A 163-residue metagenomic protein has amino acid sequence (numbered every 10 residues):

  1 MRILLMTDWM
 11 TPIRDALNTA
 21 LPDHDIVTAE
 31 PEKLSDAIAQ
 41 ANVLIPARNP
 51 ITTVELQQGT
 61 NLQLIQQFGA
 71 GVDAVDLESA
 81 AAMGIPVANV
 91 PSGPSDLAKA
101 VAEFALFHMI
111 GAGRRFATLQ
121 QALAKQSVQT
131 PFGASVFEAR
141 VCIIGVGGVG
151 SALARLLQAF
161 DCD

Functional and structural regions predicted by a protein language model:
M1-A41, D161: N-terminal glycine-/charge-rich "phosphate-binding" loop or analogous flexible N-terminal tail
D8-T11, E30-E32, A47-I51, G69-V72 (+1 more regions): Short beta->alpha connector loops
H24-E30, I45-A47, Q121-Q129: Short gly/ser/thr-rich secondary-structure transition/capping motifs
L34, T52-E55, F132: Acidic, amphipathic alpha-helical patches
A37-I38, L56-G59, V136: A short, aliphatic-rich alpha-helical micro-motif
A39, A80-A82, A159: Residues at the C-terminal ends
V43-Q120: Phosphate/diphosphate ligand-binding glycine-rich loop within oxidoreductases
T130-D163: Rossmann-like dinucleotide/phosphate-binding beta-alpha-beta segment
